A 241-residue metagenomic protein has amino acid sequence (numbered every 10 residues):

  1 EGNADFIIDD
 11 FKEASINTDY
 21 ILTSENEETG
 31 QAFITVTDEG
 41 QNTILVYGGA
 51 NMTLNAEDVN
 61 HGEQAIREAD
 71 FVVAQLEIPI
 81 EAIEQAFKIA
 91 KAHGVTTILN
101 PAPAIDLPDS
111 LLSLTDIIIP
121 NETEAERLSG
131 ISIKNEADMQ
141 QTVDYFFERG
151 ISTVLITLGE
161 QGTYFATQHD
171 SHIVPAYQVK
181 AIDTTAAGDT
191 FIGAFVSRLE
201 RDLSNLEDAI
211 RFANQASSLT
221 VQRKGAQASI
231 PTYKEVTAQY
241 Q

Functional and structural regions predicted by a protein language model:
E1-Q31, Q239: Substrate-binding N-lobe of the ribokinase-like
K12, K91, F147: Anion (oxyanion) recognition and catalysis
S15, M52-E57, T97-P103: Short gly/ser/thr-rich secondary-structure transition/capping motifs
D19-S24, I34-F71, L76: Conserved phosphate-binding/catalytic loop of the ribokinase/pfkB sugar-kinase fold
Q31-T35, T43, G162-A166: Short beta-strand scaffold segments in enzyme catalytic cores
F71-Q141, G162: Conserved beta-alpha-beta core of the PfkB/ribokinase-like small-molecule kinase fold
I105-S110, E136-Q241: Conserved phosphate-binding/catalytic region of the ribokinase-like
